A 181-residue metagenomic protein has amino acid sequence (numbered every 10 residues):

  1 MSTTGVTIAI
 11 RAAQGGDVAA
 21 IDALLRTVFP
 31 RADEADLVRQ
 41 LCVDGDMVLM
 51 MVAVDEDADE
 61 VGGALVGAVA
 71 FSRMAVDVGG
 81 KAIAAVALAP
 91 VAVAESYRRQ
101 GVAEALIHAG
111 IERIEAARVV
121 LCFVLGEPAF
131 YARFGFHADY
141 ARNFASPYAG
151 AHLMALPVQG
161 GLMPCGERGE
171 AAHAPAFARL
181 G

Functional and structural regions predicted by a protein language model:
S2-L37, D44-D57, V61-L65, K81 (+2 more regions): Short amphipathic alpha-helix that is part of the acyltransferase structural core
L37-C42, R142-F144: Short, solvent-exposed loop/turn elements at beta->coil junctions and helix N-caps that rim active or binding pockets
V48, A149-L153: Short hydrophobic/aromatic beta-strand or adjacent loop that forms the aromatic wall/cage of a ligand/substrate-binding
M51, G67-V69, V86, V91 (+1 more regions): Conserved GNAT-family N-acetyltransferase fold
M74-L88, R98: A conserved beta-turn-beta hairpin within the catalytic core of GNAT-like acetyltransferases that forms part
Y97-A109, V119: Conserved acetyl-CoA pyrophosphate-binding loop and the N-cap/start of the following alpha-helix in GNAT-like
R113: Short alpha-helical functional segments enriched in proximate histidine and acidic residues
A116-V120, L125-G150: Conserved active-site alpha-helix within GNAT-family acetyltransferase domains
